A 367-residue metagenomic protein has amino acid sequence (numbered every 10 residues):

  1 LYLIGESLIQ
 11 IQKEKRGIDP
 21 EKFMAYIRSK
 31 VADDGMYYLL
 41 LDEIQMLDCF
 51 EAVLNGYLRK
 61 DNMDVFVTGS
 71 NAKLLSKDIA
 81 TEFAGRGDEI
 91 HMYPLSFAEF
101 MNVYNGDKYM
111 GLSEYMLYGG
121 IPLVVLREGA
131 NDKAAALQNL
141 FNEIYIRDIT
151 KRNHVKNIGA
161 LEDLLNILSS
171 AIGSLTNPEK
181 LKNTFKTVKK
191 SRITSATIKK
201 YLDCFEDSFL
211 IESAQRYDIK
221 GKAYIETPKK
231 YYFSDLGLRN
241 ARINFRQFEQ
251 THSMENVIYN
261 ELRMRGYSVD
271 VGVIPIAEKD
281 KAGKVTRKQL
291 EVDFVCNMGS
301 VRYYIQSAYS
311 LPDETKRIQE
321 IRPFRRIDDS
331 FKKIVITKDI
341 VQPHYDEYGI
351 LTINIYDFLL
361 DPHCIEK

Functional and structural regions predicted by a protein language model:
Y2-G35: Short glycine-rich substrate-engagement loop in P-loop NTPases that contacts/grips substrate
L8-Q10, I44-D48, L74-L75: Catalytic P-loop NTPase motifs of RecA-like helicase/translocase cores
A32-F50: Conserved P-loop NTPase "ATPase switch" module shared by AAA+ and STAND
L40, D64-S70, H91: Structural recognition of the conserved hydrophobic beta-strand(s) that form the central parallel beta-sheet of P-loop
Q45, E51-V67, T81: Conserved catalytic/switch belt of AAA+ P-loop NTPases
S70-A72, K77-L175, E179, E212: Interdomain motor-coupling "hinge/lid" segment immediately C-terminal to the ATP-binding subdomain of NTP-driven enzymes
N183-R192: Short helix-coil junctions and helix-kink-helix linkers
T197-C204, F209-K367: A cross-kingdom feature that marks ATP-driven nucleic-acid transaction machinery
